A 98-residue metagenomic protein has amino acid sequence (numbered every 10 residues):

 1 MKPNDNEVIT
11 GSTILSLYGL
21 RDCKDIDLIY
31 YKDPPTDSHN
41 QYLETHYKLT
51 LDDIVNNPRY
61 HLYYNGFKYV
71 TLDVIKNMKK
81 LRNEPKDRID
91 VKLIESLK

Functional and structural regions predicted by a protein language model:
M1-I9, R88, K92-K98: Helical scaffold of the NTase/Pol beta-like nucleotidyltransferase catalytic core
M1-K32: Active-site nucleotide-donor binding segment shared across nucleotidyl transfer reactions
S16, T36, K76, E95: Glycine-rich nucleotide phosphate-binding loop and flanking beta-alpha elements of Rossmann-like dinucleotide-binding
Y18-L20, S38-N40, K79: Short glycine-/acidic-enriched loop or helix-start segments at secondary-structure transitions that form or flank
R21-D22, I29, K76, L81 (+1 more regions): Residue-level detector of alpha-helical segments with a strong bias toward transmembrane helices and their helix-loop
D25-D27, N83-R88: Compositionally biased, low-complexity linear motifs
I29-N56: Metal-dependent nucleotidyltransferase catalytic core
N56-P85, L93: Phosphate-handling catalytic interfaces
